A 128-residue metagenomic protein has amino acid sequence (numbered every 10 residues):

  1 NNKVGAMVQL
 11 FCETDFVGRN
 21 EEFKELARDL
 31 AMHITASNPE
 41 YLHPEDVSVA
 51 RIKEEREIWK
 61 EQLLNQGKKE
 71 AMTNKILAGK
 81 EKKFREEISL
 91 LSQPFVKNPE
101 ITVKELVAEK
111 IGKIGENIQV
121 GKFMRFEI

Functional and structural regions predicted by a protein language model:
N1-I128: N-terminal assembly/interaction segments in proteins that build large macromolecular machines
